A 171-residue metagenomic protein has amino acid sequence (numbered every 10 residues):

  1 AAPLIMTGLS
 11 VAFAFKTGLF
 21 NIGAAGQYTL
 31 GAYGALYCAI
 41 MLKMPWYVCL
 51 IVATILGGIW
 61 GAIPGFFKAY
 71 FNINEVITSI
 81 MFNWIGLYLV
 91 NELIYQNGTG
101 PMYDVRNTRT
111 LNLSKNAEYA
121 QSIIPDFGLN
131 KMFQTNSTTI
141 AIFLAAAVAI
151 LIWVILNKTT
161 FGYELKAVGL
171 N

Functional and structural regions predicted by a protein language model:
A1-M41, T54, G58-I73: Single transmembrane alpha-helix segments in multi-pass membrane proteins
A2, M6, G34, V52-L56 (+2 more regions): Lipid-exposed faces of alpha-helical membrane segments in multi-pass integral membrane proteins
S10, I63-P64, A147, I152 (+1 more regions): Hydrophobic/aromatic residues in alpha-helical transmembrane segments
G26-L30, Y47-I55, I77, I142-F143: Hydrophobic alpha-helical transmembrane segments
L42-W46: Helix-loop junctions at membrane interfaces in 12-TM secondary transporters
Y70-F82: Alpha-helical transmembrane segments and their helix-start/interface "positive-inside/aromatic belt" motifs in integral
S79, N83-L156: Transmembrane helix-bundle core of multi-pass membrane transporters and related energy-transducing complexes
L151-N171: Membrane-helix/interface signature in polytopic inner-membrane proteins
